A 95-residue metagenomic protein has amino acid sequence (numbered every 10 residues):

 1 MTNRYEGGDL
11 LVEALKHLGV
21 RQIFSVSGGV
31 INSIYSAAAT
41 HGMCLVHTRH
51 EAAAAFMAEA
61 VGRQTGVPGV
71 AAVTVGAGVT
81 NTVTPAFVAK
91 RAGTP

Functional and structural regions predicted by a protein language model:
M1-P95: N-terminal alpha/beta PP-like core and its mobile active-site loop of ThDP/TPP-dependent enzymes
